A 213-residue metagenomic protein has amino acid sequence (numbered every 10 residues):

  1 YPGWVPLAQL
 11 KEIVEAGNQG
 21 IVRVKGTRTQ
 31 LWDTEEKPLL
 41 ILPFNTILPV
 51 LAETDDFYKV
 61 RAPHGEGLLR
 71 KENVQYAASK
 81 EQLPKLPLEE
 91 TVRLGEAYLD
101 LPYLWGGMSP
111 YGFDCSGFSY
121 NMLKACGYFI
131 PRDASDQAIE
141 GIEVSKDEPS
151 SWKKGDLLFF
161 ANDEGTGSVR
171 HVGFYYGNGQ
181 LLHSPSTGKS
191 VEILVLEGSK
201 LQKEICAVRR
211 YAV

Functional and structural regions predicted by a protein language model:
Y1-L40, F44-P49, E53-L94, L101: Boundary regions of SH3-family modules and the immediately adjacent low-complexity/disordered segments in eukaryotic
E36-P38, V144-P149, R170-H171, Y176-V213: Aromatic- and glycine-rich peptidoglycan recognition patches
T46, G155-D156: Structural motif
A78-Q82, P102-P110, N162: Second-shell loop/turn segments in exported
Y103-G117, N121-K154: Catalytic cysteine-centered active-site loop
G107, A134, D156, N162 (+3 more regions): Active-site proximal loops enriched in glycine and acidic residues that flank catalytic Cys/His/Asp and coordinate
S150, N162-E164: Catalytic cores of extracellular degradative/oxidative enzymes
